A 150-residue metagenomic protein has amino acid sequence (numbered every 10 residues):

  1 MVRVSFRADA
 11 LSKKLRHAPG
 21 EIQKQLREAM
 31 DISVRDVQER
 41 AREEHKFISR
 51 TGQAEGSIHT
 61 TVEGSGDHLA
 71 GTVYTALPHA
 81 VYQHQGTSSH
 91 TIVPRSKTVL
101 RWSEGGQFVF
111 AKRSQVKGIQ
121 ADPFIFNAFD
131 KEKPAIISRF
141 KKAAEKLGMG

Functional and structural regions predicted by a protein language model:
M1-A80, K97-G150: Short, Lys/Arg-rich flexible segments
V81-V93: Extended Gly/Ser/Thr-rich low-complexity repeat segments, especially those forming or decorating extracellular
